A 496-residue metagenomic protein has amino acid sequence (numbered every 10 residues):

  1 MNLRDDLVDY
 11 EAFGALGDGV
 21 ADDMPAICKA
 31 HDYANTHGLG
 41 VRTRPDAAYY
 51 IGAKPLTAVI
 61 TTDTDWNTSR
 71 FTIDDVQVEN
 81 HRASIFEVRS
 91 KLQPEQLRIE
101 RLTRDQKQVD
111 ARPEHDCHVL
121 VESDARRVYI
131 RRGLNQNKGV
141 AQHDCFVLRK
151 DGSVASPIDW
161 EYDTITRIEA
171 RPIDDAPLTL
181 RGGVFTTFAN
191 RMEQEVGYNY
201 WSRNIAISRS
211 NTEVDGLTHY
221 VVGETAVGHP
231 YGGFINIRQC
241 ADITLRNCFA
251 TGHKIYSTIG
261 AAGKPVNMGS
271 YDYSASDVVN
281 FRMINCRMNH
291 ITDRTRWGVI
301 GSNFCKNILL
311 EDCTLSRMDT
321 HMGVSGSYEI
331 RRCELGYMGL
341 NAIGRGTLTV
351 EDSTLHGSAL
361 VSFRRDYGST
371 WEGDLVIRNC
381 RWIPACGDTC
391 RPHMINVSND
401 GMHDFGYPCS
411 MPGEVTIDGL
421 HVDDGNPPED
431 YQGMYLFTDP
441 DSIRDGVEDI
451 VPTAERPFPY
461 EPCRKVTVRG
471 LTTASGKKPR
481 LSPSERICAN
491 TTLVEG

Functional and structural regions predicted by a protein language model:
M1-G496: Extracellular/periplasmic carbohydrate-active domains that bind, remodel, or depolymerize complex polysaccharides
